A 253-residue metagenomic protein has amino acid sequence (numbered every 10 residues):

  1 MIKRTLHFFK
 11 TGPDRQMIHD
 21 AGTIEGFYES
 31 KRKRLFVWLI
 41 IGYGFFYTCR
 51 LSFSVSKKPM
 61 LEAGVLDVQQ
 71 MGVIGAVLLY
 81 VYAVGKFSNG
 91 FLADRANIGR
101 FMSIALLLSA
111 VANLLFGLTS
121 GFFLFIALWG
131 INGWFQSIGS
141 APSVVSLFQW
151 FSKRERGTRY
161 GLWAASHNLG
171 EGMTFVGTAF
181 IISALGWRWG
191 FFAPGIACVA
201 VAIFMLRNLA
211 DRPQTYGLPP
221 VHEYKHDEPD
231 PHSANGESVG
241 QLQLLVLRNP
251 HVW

Functional and structural regions predicted by a protein language model:
H19-E29, L218-W253: Juxtamembrane intracellular "pre-TM" segments in multi-pass secondary transporters
R34-E62, L66: Extracytoplasmic
L51, L79-F87, E171-G172: Residue-level signature of mid-helix packing/kink "hotspots" within the transmembrane helices of 12-pass Major
V84-F122: Conserved MFS/SLC helix-loop-helix module at the cytosolic interface between two early adjacent transmembrane helices
A112-F116, N132, M205: MFS-fold secondary transporters
G121-W129: Short hydrophobic/alpha-helical segments at membrane-entry points of transmembrane helices in Major Facilitator
L128-L169: Cytoplasmic helix-loop-helix junction between adjacent transmembrane helices in 12-TM secondary transporters
W163-P213: Helix-loop-helix hairpin linking two adjacent transmembrane segments in secondary transporters
